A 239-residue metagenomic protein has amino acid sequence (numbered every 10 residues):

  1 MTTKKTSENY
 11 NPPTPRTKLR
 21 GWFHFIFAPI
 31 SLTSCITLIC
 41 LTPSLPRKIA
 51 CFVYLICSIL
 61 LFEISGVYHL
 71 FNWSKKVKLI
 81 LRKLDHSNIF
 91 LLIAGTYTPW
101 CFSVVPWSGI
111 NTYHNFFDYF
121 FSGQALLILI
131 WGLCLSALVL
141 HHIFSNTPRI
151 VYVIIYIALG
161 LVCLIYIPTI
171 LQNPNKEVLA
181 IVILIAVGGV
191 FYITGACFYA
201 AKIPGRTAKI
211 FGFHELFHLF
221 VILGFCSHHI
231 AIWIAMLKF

Functional and structural regions predicted by a protein language model:
M1-F239: Multi-pass alpha-helical transmembrane bundles in non-GPCR membrane proteins that perform intramembrane catalysis
